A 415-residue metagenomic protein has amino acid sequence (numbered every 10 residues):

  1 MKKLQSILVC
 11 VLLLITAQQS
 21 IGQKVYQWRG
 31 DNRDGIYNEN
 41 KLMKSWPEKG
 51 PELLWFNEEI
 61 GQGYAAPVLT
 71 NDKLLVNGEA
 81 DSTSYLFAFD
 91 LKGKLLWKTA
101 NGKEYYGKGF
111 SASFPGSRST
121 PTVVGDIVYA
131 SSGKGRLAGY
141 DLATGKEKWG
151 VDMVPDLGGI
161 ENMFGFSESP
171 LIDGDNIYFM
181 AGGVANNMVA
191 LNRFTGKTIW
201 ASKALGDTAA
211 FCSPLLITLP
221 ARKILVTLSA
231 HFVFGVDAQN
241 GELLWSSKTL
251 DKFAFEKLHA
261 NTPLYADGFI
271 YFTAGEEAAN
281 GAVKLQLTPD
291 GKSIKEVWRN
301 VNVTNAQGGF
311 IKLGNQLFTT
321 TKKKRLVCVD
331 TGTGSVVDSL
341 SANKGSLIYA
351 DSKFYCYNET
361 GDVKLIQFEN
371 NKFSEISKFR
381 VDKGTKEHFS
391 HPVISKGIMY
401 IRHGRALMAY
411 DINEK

Functional and structural regions predicted by a protein language model:
M1-K24: Bacterial Sec-dependent N-terminal signal peptides
G22-K415: Noncatalytic, solvent-exposed loop/strand surfaces of beta-propeller-type extracellular/periplasmic domains
